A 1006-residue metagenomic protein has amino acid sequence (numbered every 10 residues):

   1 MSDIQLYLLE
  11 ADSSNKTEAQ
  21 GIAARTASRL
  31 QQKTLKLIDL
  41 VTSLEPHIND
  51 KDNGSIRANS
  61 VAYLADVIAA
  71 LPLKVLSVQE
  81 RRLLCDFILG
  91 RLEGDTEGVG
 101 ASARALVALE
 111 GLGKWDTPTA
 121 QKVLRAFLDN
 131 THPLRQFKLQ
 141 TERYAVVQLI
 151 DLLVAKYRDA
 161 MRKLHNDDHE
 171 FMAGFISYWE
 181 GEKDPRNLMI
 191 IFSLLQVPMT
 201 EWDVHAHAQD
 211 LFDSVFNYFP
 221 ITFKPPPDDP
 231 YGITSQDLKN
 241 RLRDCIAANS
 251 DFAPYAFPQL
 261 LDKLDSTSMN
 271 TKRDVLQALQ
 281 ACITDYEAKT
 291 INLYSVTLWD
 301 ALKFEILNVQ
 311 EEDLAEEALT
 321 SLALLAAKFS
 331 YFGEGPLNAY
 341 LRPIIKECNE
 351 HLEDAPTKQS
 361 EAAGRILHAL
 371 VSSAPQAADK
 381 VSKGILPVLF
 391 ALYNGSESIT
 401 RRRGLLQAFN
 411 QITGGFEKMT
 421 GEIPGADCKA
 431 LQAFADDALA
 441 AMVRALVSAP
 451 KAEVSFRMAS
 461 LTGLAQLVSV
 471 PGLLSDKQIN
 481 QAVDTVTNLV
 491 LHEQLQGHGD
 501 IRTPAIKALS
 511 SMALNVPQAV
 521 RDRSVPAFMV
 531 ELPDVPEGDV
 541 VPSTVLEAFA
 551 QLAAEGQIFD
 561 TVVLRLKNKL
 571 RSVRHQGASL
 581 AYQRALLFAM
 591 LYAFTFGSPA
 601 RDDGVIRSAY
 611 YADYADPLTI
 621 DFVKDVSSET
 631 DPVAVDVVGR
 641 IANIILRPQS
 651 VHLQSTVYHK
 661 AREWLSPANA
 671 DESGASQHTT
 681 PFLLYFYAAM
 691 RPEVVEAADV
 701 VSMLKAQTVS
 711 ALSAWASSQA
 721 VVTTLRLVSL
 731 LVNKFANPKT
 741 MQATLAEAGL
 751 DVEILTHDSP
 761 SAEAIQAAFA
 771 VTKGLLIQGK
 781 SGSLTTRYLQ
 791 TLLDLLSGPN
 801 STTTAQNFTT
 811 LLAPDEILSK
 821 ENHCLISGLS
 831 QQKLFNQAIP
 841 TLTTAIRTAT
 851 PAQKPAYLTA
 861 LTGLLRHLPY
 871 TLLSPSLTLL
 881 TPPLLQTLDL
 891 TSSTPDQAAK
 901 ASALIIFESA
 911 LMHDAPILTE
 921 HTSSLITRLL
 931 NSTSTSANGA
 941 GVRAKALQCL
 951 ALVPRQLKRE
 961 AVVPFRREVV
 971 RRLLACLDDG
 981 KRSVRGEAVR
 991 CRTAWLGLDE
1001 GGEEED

Functional and structural regions predicted by a protein language model:
S2-D52, I56-T841, A849, Q853-A860 (+6 more regions): Structural marker for long, regular alpha helices in very large eukaryotic proteins
L864: Phosphate/NTP-binding elements of NTP-utilizing enzymes
P895: An aromatic- and glycine-enriched ligand-binding surface/loop that stacks and positions planar moieties
P954-R955: Charged/polar low-complexity intrinsically disordered segments, enriched in acidic residues
